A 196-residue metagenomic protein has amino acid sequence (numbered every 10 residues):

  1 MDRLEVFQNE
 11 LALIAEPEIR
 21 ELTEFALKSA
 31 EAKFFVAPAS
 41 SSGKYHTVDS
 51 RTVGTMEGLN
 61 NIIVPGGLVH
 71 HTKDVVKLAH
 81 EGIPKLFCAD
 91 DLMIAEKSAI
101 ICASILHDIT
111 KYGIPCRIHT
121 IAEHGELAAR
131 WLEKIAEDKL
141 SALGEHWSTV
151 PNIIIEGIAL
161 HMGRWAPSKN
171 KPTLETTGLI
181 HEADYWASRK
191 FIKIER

Functional and structural regions predicted by a protein language model:
M1-C116: Acidic/His-rich, divalent-metal-binding segments that scaffold phosphate/diphosphate chemistry
T55-V64, H70-H71, G82-R196: Divalent metal-dependent catalytic cores for phosphoryl transfer on phosphate-bearing substrates
